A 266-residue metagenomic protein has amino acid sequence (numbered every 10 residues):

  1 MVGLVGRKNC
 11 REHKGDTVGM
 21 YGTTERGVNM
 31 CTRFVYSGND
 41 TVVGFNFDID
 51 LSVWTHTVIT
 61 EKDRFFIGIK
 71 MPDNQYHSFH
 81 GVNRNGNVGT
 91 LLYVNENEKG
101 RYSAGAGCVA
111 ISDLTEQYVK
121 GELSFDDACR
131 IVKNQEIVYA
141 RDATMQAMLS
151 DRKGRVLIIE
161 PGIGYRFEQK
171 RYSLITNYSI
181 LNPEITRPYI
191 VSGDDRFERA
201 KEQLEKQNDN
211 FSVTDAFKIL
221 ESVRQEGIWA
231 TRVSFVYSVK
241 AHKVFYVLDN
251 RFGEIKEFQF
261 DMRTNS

Functional and structural regions predicted by a protein language model:
G15-N29: Short, Lys/Arg-enriched N-terminal segments with co-localized hydrophobic residues within the first ~10-30 amino acids
G27-K120, M145, S150-S266: C-terminal, well-structured catalytic/ligand-binding subdomain of enzymes
G121-D127: Alpha-helix N-cap recognition
R130-D142: Phosphate-interacting basic helix/loop segments used at nucleotide- and nucleic-acid interfaces
